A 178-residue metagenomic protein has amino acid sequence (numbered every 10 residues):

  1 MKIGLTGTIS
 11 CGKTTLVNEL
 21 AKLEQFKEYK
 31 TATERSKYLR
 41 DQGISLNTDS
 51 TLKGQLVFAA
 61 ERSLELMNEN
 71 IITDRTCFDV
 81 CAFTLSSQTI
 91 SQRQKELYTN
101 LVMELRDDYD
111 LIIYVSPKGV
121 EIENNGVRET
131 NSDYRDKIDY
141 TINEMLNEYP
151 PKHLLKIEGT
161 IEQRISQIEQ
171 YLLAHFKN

Functional and structural regions predicted by a protein language model:
M1-K2: Pre-Walker A (Motif I) flank of P-loop NTPase domains
L5: Hydrophobic anchor at the beta1->P-loop junction of P-loop NTPases
I9: The conserved Walker
K13: Conserved lysine of the Walker
N18-S63: Conserved substrate/cofactor phosphate-moiety recognition/catalytic segment in nucleotide-dependent phosphotransferases
E34, D74-C77, Y114-G119: Short loop/turn segments at strand-loop or loop-helix junctions that form parts of catalytic or ligand-binding pockets
I44-L85, S91-Q92: Conserved nucleotide-sensing/catalytic segment adjacent to the nucleotide-binding pocket in NTP-handling enzymes
Q88-G159, F176: A glycine- and Lys/Arg-enriched "phosphate-lid" helix/loop adjacent to the NTP-binding pocket of small-molecule kinases
